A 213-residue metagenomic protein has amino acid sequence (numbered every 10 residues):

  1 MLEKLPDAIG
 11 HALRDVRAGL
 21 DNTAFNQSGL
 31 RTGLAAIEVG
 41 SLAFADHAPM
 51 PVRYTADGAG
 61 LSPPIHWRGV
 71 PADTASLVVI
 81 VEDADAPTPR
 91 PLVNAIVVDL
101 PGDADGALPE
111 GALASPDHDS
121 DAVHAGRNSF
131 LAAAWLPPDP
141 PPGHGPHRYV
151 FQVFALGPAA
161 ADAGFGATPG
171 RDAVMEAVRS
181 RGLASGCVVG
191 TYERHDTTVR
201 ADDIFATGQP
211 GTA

Functional and structural regions predicted by a protein language model:
M1-A213: N-terminus-centered regions that define maturation/targeting leaders and the start of the first functional domain
